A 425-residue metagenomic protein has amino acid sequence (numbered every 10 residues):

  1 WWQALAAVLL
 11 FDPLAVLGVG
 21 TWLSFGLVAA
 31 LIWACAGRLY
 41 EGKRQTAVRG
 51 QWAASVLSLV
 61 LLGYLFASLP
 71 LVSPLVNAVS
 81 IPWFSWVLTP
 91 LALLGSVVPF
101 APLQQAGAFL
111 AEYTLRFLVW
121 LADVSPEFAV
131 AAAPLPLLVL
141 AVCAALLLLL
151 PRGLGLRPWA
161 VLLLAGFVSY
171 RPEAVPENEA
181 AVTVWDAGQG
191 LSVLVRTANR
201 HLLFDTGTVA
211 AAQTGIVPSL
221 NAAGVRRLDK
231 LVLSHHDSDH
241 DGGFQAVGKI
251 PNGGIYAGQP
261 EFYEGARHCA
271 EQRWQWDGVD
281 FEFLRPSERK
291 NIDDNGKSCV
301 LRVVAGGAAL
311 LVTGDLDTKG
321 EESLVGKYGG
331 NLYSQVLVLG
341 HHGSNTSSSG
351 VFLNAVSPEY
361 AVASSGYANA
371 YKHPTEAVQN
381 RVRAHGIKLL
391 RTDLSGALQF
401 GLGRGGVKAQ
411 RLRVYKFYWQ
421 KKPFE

Functional and structural regions predicted by a protein language model:
W1, V16-L27, H342: Membrane-interface micro-motifs in multi-pass membrane enzymes
A6, L10, V19, A29-T183 (+5 more regions): Transmembrane helix-bundle segments that form internal channels/tunnels in multi-pass membrane proteins, characterized
A7-V16, A122-K230, E264-V336, L394-E425: Core dinuclear metal-dependent hydrolase active-site scaffold
V16, A210-A211, H236-G242, F262-E264 (+4 more regions): Active-site environment of divalent metal-dependent phosphoester hydrolases
R200, P251-P260, S357-Y360, H385-I387: A short helix->loop->beta-strand "cap" motif at the edges of active sites that frequently abuts
L228-D239, L337-H341: Metallo-beta-lactamase
V232, S238-E271: Active-site HxH/HxHxD metal-binding segment of metal-dependent hydrolases
S323-A397: Cap/insert and terminal regions of metallo-dependent hydrolase folds
